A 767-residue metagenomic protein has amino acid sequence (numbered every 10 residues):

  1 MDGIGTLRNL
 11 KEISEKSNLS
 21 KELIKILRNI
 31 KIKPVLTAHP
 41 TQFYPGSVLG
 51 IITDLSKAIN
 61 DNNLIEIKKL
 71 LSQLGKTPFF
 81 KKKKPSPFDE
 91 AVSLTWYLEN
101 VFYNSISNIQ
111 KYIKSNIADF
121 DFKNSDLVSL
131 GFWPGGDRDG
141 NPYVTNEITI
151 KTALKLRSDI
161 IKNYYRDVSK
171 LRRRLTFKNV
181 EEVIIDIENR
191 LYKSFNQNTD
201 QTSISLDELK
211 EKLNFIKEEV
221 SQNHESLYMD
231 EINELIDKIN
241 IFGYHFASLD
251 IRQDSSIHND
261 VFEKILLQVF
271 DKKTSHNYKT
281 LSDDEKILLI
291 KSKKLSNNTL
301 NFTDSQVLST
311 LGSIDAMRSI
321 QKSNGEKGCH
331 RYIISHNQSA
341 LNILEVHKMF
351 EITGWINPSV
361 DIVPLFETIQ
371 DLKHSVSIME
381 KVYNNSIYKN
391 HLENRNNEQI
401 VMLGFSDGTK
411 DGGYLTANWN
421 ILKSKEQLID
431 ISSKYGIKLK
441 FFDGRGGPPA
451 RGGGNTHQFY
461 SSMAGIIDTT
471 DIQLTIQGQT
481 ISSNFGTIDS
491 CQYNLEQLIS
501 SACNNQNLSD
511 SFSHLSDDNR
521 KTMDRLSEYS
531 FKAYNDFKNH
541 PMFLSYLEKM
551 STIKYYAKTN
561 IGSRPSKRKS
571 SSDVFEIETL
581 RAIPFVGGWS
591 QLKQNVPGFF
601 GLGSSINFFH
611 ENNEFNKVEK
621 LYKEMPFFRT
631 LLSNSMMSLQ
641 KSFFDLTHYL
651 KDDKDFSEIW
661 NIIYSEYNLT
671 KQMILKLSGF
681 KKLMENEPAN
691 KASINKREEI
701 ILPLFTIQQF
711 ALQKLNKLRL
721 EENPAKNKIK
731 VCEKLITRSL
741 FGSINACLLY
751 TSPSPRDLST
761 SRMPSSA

Functional and structural regions predicted by a protein language model:
M1-I287, Q306-S309, H330, V360 (+9 more regions): Often metal-dependent polyanion-binding catalytic scaffolds in large enzymes
V92, W96, N100-Y103, S107 (+19 more regions): Conserved structured core elements
V101, S105-Y112, N116, N163 (+14 more regions): Generic, well-ordered alpha-helical scaffold segments in large soluble proteins
N146, T152-S169, T353-T522: Catalytic or ion-translocation cores adjacent to nucleophile or general acid/base/metal-coordination motifs in diverse
H245, D250-R252, I257-N259, T274-F302 (+7 more regions): Acidic, glycine-enriched catalytic cores built around paired aspartates
H258-S296, I356-N357, M379-N394, I400: Metal-dependent catalytic core segments for phosphate chemistry
H276-I369, H374: Conserved mid-sequence domains
Y750-D757, A767: Conserved small/polar residues in nucleotide/adenosyl-binding loops
